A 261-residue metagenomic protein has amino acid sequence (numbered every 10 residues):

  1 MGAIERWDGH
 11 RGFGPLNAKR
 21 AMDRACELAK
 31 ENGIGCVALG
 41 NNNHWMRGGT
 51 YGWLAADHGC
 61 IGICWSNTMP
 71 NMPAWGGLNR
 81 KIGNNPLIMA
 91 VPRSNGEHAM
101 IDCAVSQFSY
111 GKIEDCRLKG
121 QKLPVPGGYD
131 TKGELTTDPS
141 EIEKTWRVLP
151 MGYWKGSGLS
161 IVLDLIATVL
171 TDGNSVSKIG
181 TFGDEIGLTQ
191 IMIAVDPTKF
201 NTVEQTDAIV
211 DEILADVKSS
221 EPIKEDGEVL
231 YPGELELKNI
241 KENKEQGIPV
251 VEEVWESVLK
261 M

Functional and structural regions predicted by a protein language model:
M1-C26: Active-site cofactor/substrate anionic-group-binding motifs, chiefly glycine- and Lys/Arg-rich phosphate-binding loops
W7-G9, K30, C36-N41, G62-S66 (+3 more regions): General beta-strand structural signal in soluble alpha/beta enzymes
K19, D23, E27-W65: A glycine-rich phosphate/pyrophosphate-binding beta-strand-loop-alpha-helix module
G59-N71, L163-T181: Glycine-rich phosphate/pyrophosphate-binding loops and their adjacent beta-strand/loop elements at enzyme active sites
M72-E141: Phosphate/diphosphate-binding glycine-rich loops and adjacent basic-rich segments that engage nucleotide
Y110-D172, G183-E185: Small-residue-enriched flexible segments
L170, S175-M261: Catalytic-core signal marking the mid-to-C-terminal active-site face
